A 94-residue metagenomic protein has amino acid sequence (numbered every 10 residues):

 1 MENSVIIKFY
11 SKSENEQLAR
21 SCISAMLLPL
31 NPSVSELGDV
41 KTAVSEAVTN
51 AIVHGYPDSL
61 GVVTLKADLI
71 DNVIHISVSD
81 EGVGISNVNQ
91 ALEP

Functional and structural regions predicted by a protein language model:
M1-I6, A51-P94: Conserved beta-strand-loop-beta-strand hairpin that lines the nucleotide-binding pocket of ATP/GTP-utilizing enzymes
V5-K8, P29, E36, D80: Generic anion/oxyanion-binding catalytic loop in active/binding sites
I6-Q17: STAS-typified acidic loop motif
Q17, G38, N89-L92: Generic structural signal for individual residues within well-ordered alpha-helical segments across diverse proteins
R20-S45: Conserved short strand/loop->alpha-helix "switch" segment adjacent to the catalytic nucleotide/phosphoryl-transfer site
E46-N50: Conserved polar catalytic motif of the HATPase_c/GHKL fold
